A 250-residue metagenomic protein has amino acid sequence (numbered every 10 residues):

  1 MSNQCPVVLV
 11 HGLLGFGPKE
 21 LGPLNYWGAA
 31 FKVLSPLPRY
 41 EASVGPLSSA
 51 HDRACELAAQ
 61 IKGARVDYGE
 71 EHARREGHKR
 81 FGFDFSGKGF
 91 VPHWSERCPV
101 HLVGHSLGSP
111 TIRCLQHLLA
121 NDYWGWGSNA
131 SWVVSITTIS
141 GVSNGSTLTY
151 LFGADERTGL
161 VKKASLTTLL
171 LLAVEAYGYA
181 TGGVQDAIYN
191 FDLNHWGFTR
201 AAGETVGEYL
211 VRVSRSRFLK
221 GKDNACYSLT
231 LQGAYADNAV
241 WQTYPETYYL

Functional and structural regions predicted by a protein language model:
M1-A164: N-terminal non-catalytic accessory region
H117, W126-L250: Helical cap/lid subdomain of alpha/beta-hydrolase-fold lipid enzymes that gates access to the catalytic pocket
